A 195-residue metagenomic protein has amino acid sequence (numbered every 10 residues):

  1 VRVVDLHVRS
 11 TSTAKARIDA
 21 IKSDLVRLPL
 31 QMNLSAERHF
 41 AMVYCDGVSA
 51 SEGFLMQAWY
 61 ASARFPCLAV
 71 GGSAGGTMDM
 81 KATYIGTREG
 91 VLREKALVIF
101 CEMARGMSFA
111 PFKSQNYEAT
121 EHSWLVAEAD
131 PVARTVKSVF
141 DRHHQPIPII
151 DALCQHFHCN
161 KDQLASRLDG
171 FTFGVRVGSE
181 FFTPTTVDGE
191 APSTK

Functional and structural regions predicted by a protein language model:
V1-K195: Small-residue-enriched flexible segments
